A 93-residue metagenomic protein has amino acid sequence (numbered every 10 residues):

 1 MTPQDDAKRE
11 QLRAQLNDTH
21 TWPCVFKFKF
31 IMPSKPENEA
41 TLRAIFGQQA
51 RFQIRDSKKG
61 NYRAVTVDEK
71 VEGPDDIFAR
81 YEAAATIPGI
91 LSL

Functional and structural regions predicted by a protein language model:
M1-A64, K70-L93: Long, contiguous binding/interaction regions
